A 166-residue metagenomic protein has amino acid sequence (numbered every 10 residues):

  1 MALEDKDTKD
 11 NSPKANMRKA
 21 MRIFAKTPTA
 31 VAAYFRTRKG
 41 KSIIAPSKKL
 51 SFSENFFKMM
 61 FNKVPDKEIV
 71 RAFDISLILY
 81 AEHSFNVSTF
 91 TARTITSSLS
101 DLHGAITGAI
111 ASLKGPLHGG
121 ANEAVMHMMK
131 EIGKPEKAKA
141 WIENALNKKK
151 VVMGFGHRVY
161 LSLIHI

Functional and structural regions predicted by a protein language model:
M1-I164: Hydrophobic alpha-helical bundle cores within soluble ligand-binding/oligomerization subdomains
